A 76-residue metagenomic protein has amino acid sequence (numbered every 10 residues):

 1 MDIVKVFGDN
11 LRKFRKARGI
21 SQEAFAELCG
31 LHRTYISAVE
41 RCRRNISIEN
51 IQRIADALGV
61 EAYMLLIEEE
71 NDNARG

Functional and structural regions predicted by a protein language model:
D9-L28: Short basic helix-loop element that most often maps to the first helix and adjoining turn of HTH DNA-binding modules
L11, F25-A26, I36-V39, L65: Conserved hydrophobic/aromatic packing and binding residues within compact polymer-binding modules
L11, Q22, R33, I48-I51: Helix-turn-helix DNA-binding elements, focusing on the entry/boundary residues of the two helices that contact DNA
L31-R44: Recognition helix of helix-turn-helix/homeodomain-like DNA-binding domains that insert into the DNA major groove
R41, V60, E70: Short, conserved catalytic or interaction motifs in soluble domains
N50-M64: DNA major-groove recognition helix of helix-turn-helix/homeodomain DNA-binding modules
L66-G76: Short, charged recognition helix plus adjacent turn of helix-turn-helix-like nucleic-acid-binding domains
